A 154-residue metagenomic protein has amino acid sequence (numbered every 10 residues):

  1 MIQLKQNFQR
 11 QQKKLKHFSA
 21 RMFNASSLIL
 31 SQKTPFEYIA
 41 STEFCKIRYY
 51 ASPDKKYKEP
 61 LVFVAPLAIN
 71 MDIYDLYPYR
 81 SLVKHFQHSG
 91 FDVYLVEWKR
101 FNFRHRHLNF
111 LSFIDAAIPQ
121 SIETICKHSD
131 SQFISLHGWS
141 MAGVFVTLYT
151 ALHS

Functional and structural regions predicted by a protein language model:
M1-L30: N-terminal targeting or regulatory segments adjacent to alpha/beta-hydrolase or S9 domains
Q32-N102: Short, surface-exposed "cap/lid" segments of acyl-processing enzymes
D75-L76, H107, Y149-T150: Short amphipathic alpha-helical segments
P78-S81, S112, H153: Glycine-rich, phosphate-binding/catalytic loops in enzymes
L108-H128: Alpha/beta-hydrolase active-site loop
P119, C126-M141: Alpha/beta-hydrolase fold nucleophile elbow
M141-S154: Conserved hydrolase catalytic core segment
